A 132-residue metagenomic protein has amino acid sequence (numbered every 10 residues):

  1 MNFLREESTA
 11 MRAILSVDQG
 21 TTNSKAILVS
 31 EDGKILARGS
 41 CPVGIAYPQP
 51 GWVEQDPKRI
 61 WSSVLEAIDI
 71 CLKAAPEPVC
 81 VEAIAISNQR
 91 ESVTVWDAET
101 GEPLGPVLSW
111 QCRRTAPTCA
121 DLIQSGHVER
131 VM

Functional and structural regions predicted by a protein language model:
N2-P106, P117: N-terminal glycine/serine-rich phosphate-binding loop of ATP-dependent small-molecule kinases, especially carbohydrate
Q111-M132: Glycine-rich phosphate-binding loop plus the immediately following alpha-helix
